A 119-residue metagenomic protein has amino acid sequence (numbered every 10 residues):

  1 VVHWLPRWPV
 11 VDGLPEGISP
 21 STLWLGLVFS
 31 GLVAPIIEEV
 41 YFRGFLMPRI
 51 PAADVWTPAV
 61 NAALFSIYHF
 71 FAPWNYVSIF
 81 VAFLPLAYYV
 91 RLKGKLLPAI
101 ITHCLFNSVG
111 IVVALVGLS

Functional and structural regions predicted by a protein language model:
V1-A34: Juxtamembrane helix-loop-helix connectors linking adjacent transmembrane helices in multi-pass membrane enzymes
H3-W4, R49, L92, L115: Alpha-helical structural context
V11-S21, M47-P48, A72-Y88: Short, motif-level signal for alpha-helix interfacial/capping segments enriched in acidic residues and aromatics/proline
T22-L27, D54-N61, N75, I79: Residue-level signature of transmembrane alpha-helical entry/exit and packing/kink sites in multi-pass membrane
G26, S30, A34-P35, R43-G44 (+2 more regions): Active-site alpha-helix of zinc metalloproteases
I36-Y41, F45-L46, I67, F71 (+1 more regions): Active-site His/Glu-centered metal-binding helix of metallohydrolases
I37-V60, Y88-K95: Membrane-interface helix/loop boundary segments of multi-pass membrane proteins
A59, Y68, W74-S119: Functionally important transmembrane alpha-helices
